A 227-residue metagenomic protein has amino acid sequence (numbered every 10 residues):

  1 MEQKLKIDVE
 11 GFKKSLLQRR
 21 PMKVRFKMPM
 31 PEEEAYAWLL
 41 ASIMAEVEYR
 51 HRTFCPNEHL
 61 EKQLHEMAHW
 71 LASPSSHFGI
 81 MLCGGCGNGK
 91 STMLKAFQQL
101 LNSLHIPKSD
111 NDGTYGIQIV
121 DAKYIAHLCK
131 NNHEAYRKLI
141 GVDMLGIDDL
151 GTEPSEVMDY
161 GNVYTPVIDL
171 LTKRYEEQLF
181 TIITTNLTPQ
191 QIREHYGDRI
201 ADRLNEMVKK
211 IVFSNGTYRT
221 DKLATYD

Functional and structural regions predicted by a protein language model:
M1-S76, I211, N215, D221-D227: A short, basic N-terminal segment
E2-I7, G11, T152-D227: Replace "adjacent to P-loop NTPase cores in ATP/GTP-dependent enzymes" with "adjacent to NTP-binding cores
G79: Walker A (P-loop) ATP-phosphate-binding motif of ABC ATPase nucleotide-binding domains
L82: Hydrophobic anchor at the beta1->P-loop junction of P-loop NTPases
G87-K90: Conserved glycine(s) of the Walker
M93, F97: Hydrophobic positions on the alpha1 helix immediately C-terminal to the Walker A/P-loop
Q99-N102: Walker A/P-loop NTP-binding motif
K108-E176: Conserved nucleotide-sensing/catalytic segment adjacent to the nucleotide-binding pocket in NTP-handling enzymes
